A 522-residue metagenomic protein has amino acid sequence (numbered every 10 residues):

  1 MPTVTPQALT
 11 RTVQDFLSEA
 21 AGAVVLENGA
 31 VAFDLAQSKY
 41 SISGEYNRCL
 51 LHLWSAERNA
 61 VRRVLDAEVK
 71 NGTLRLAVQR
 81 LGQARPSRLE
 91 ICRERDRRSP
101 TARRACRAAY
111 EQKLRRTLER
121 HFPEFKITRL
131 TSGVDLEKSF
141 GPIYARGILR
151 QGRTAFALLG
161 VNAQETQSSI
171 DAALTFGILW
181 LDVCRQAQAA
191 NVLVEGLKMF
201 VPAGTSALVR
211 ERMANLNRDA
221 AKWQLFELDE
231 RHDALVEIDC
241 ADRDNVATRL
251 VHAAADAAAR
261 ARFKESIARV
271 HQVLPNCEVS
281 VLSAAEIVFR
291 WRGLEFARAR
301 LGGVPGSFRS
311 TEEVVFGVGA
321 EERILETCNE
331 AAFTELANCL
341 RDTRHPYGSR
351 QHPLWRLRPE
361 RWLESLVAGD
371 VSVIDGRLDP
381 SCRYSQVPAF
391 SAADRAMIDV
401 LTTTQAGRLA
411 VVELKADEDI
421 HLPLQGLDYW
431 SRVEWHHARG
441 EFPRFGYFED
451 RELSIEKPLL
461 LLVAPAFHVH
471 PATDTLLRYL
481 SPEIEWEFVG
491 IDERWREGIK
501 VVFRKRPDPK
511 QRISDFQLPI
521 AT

Functional and structural regions predicted by a protein language model:
M1-T522: Charged, terminal alpha-helix-loop-beta segments that serve as non-catalytic nucleic-acid engagement and/or assembly
